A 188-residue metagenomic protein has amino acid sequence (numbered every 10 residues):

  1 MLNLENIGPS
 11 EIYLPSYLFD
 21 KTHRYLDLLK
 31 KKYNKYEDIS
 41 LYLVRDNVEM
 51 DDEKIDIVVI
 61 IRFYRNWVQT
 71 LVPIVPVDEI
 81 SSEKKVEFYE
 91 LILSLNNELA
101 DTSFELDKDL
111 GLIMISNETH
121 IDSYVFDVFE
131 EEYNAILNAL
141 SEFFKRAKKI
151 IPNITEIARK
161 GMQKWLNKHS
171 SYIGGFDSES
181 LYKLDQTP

Functional and structural regions predicted by a protein language model:
M1-D56: Charge-rich, low-complexity N-terminal segments
K32, V58-I60, S103-E105: Short, surface-exposed charged micro-motifs
L41, R45-S82: Hydrophobic-cavity lipid-handling domains and compact docking modules
L71-L112: Short, internal acidic amphipathic alpha-helical interface segments that mediate docking to partner proteins
I74-I80, T119-V128: A generic structural motif
I113-N117: Short, aliphatic-rich beta-strand segments
S123-K160: A contiguous, mid-protein "functional segment" used to position or interact with cofactors/ions or partner subunits
K148-P188: Short, highly charged C-terminal tails/helix-capping segments
